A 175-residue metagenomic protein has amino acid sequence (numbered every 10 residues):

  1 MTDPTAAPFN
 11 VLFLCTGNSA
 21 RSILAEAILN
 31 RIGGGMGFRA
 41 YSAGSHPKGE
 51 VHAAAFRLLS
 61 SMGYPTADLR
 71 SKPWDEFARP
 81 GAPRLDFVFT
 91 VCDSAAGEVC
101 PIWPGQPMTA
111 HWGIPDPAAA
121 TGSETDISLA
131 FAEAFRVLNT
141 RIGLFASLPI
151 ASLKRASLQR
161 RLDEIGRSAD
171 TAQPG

Functional and structural regions predicted by a protein language model:
T2-R79: Conserved active-site segments centered on acidic
S19, D93-A96: Short glycine-rich anion-binding loops that position phosphate/pyrophosphate groups of nucleotides and phosphorylated
P47, A95, D116-A118: Residue-level detector of flexible, active-site-proximal loop/helix-junction positions within diverse enzyme catalytic
P83-R84: Alpha-helix C-terminal capping/helix-to-coil transition sites in glycosyltransferase folds
F87: Short, Asp-centered acidic motifs that coordinate Mg2+ and/or phosphate in catalytic or ligand-binding sites
T90-V91, H111: Redox-cofactor binding/interface segments in oxidoreductases and associated redox assembly factors
V99-G175: Phosphate-binding/catalytic loops
